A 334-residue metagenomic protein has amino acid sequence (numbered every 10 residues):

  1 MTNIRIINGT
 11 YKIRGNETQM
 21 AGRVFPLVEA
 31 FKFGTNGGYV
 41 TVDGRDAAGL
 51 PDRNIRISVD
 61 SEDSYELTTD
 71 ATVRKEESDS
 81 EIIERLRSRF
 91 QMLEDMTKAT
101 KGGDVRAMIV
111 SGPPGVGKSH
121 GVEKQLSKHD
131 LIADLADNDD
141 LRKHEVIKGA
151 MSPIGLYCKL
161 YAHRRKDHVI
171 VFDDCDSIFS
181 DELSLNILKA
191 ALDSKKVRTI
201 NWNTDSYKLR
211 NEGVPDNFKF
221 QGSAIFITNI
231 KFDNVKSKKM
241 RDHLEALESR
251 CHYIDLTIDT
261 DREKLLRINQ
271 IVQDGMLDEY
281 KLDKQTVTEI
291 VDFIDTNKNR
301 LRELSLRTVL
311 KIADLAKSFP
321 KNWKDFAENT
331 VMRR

Functional and structural regions predicted by a protein language model:
M1-R74: N-terminal accessory interaction module
T69-G103: N-terminal pre-Walker A segment at the start of P-loop NTPase domains
G102-V122: Walker A/P-loop nucleotide-binding motif
D130-H168, D176-D181: AAA+/P-loop NTPase substrate/partner-engagement loops
K166-I170, D216-F226: Loop/turn-to-beta-strand initiation segments
S180-F220, N229: Conserved catalytic/switch belt of AAA+ P-loop NTPases
K238-D259: A short helix-turn-beta junction within AAA+ P-loop NTPase domains corresponding to the substrate/partner-engaging
K264-M332: Conserved AAA+ ATPase small/helical "lid" subdomain
